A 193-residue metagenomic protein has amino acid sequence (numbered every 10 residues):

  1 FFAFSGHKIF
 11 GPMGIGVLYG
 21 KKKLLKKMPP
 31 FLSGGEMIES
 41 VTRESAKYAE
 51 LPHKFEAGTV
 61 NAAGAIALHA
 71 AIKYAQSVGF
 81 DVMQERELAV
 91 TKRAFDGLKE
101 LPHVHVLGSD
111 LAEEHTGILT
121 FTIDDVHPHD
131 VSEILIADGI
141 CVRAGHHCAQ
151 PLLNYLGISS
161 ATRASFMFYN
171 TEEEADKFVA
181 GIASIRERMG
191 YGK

Functional and structural regions predicted by a protein language model:
F1-K193: Pyridoxal 5′-phosphate
